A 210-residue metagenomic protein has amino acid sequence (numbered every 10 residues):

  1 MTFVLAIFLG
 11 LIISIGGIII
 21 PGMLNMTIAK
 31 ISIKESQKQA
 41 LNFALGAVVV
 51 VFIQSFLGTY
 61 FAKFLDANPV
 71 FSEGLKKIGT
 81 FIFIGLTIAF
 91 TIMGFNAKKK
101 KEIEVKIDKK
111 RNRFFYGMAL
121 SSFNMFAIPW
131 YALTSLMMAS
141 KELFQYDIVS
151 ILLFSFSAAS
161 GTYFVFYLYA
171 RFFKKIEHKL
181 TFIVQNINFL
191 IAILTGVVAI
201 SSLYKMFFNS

Functional and structural regions predicted by a protein language model:
T2-E73, L133-I151: Juxtamembrane transmembrane-helix termini in multi-pass membrane transport proteins
V4, F8, I107, R111-A119 (+1 more regions): Alpha-helical membrane-protein architecture signal
L24-N25, V50-A62, L86-T87, A127-Y131 (+2 more regions): Alpha-helical transmembrane segments and their lipid-water interface positions in multi-pass membrane proteins
Q37-R113, F172: Membrane helix-loop-helix hairpins that form the core translocation module of multi-pass transporters
V50-V51, I107-S122, I187-V197: Small-residue-rich segments of transmembrane alpha-helices in multi-pass membrane proteins, especially helix faces
F56-L57, L120-A132, L194-F208: Hydrophobic alpha-helical transmembrane segments in multi-pass integral membrane proteins
N68-K99, S155-Y169, E177-S210: Selective transmembrane alpha-helices of multi-pass membrane proteins
